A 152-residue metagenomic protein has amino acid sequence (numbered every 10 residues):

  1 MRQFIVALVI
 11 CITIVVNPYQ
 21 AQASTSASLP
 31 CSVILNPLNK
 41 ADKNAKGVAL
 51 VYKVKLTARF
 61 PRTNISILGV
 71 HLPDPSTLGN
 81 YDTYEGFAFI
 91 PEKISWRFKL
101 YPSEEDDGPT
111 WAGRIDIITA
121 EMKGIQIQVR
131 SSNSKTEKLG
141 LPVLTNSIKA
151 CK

Functional and structural regions predicted by a protein language model:
V6-V15: Bacterial N-terminal signal peptides
N17-K152: N-terminal targeting/export leaders
